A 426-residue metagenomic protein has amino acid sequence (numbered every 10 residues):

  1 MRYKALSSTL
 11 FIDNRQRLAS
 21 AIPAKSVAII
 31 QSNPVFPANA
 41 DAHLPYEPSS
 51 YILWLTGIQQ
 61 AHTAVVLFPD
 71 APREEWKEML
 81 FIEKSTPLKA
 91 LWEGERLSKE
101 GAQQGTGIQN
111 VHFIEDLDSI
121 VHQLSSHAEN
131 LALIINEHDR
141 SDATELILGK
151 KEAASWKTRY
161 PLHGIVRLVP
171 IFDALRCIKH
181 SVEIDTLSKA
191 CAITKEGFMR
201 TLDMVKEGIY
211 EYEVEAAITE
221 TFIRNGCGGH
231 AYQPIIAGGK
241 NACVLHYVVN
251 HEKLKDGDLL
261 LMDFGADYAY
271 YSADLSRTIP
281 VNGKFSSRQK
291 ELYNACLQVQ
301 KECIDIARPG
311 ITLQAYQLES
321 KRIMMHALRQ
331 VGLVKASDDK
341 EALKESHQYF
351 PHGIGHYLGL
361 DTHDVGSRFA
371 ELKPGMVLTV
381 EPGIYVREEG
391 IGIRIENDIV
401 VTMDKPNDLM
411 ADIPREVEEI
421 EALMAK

Functional and structural regions predicted by a protein language model:
M1-K426: Active-site neighborhoods and metal-handling regions in enzymes and metal-associated proteins
